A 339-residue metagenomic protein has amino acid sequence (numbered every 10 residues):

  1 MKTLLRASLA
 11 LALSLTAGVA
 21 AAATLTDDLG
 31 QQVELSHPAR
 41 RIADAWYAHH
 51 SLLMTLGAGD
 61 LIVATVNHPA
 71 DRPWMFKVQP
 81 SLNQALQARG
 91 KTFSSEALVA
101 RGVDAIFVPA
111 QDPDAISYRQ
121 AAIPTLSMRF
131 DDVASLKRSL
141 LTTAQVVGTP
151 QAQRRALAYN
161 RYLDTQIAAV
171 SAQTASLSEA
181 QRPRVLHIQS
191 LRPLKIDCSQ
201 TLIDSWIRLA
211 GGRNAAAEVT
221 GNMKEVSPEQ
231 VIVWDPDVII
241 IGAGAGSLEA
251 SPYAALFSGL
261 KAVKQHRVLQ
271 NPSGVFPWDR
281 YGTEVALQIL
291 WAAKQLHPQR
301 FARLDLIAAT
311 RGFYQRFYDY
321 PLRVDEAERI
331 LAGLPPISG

Functional and structural regions predicted by a protein language model:
M1-L9: Bacterial N-terminal signal peptides that target proteins for export
A17-A20: N-terminal signal peptide c-region/cleavage motif recognized by signal peptidases
A23, Q32, D114-K195, A216-E218 (+1 more regions): Extracytoplasmic substrate-binding proteins
D28, Q84-E96, V219-P228: Short helix-initiation/N-cap motifs at beta->coil->alpha
D44-R101, A105-Q111: A short, structured surface patch at a secondary-structure boundary
T92-G102, A121, V226-D235: Short helices/loops that flank or line small-molecule/ion binding pockets
I196-N222: Alpha-helical, coiled-coil/dimerization segments enriched in small aliphatic residues
S205-W206, A217, M223-G246: Ligand-binding pocket segment of bilobal, Venus flytrap-like solute-binding proteins
